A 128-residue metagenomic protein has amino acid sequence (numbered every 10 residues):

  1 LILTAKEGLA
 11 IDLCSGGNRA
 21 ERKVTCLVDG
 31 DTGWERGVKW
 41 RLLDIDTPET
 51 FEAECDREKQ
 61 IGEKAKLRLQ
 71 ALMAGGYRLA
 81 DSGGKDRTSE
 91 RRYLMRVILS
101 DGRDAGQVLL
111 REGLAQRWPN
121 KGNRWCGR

Functional and structural regions predicted by a protein language model:
L1-R128: Small beta-barrel nucleic-acid-binding modules, primarily SNase/OB-fold domains and secondarily Tudor-like barrels
